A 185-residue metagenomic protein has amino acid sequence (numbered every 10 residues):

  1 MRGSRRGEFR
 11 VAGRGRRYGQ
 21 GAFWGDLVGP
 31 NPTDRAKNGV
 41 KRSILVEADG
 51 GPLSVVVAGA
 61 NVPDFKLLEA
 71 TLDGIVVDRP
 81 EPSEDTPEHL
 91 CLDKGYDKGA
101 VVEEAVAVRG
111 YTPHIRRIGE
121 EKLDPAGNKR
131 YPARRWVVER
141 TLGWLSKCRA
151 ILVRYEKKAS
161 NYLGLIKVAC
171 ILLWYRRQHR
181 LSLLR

Functional and structural regions predicted by a protein language model:
M1-P32, V46-A48: Active-site- or DNA-interface-adjacent structural scaffold in DNA-acting proteins
R10-G19, I44-G50, L68, P87-K98 (+3 more regions): Short, conserved catalytic/metal-binding motifs centered on acidic residues
G19-Q20, G59-P63, I75, Y96-G99 (+1 more regions): Short, catalytically relevant binding-site loops at active-site mouths
R35-K41: Short, flexible loop/turn motifs enriched in small residues
V56-E81: Active-site beta-loop-alpha junctions of metal-dependent nucleic acid enzymes, especially the RNase H-like/DDE
P80-A159: Helix-centered, glycine/charged polyanion-binding patches within enzymatic domains that contact phosphate-containing
G164-R185: C-terminal domain-tail junction helix/linker
